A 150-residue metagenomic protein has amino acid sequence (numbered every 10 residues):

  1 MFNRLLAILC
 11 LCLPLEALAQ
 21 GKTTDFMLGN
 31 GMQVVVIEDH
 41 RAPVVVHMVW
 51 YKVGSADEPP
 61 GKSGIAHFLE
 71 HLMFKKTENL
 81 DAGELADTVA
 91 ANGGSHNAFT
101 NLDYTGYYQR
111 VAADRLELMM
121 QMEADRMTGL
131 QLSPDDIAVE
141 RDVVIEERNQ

Functional and structural regions predicted by a protein language model:
F2-R4, A42-V44, A91, L102-Y104: Short, solvent-exposed loop/turn segments at the edges of secondary structure
R4-E16: Bacterial N-terminal signal peptides
A7, E70-M73, V143, Q150: Hydrophobic side chains within alpha-helical segments
A17-A86, Y108-V111, M120-M127: His/Glu-rich zincin catalytic helix
Y51, T77-E78, E84-Q150: Acidic/histidine-enriched segments that form metal/cofactor-coordinating and catalytic pocket/exosite environments
